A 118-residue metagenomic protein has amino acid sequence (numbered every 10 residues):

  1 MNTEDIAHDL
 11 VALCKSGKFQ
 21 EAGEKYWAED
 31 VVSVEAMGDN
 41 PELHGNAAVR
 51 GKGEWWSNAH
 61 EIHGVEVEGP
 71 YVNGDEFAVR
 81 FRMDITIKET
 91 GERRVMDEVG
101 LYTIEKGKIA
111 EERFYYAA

Functional and structural regions predicted by a protein language model:
M1-E29: Short acidic-aromatic low-complexity motifs
N2, V34, R50, E54-A118: A beta-strand edge to alpha-helix "cap/lid" segment located at domain peripheries
D5, C14, A47-A48, R93: Residue-level recognition of alpha-helix initiation/capping sites
D9-Q20, L43, I62-V65, A118: Phosphate-binding glycine-rich loops and adjacent basic patches that engage nucleotide phosphates, nucleic-acid
N40-G51: Short beta-edge strand/loop motif at the mouth of beta-sheet-based domains
